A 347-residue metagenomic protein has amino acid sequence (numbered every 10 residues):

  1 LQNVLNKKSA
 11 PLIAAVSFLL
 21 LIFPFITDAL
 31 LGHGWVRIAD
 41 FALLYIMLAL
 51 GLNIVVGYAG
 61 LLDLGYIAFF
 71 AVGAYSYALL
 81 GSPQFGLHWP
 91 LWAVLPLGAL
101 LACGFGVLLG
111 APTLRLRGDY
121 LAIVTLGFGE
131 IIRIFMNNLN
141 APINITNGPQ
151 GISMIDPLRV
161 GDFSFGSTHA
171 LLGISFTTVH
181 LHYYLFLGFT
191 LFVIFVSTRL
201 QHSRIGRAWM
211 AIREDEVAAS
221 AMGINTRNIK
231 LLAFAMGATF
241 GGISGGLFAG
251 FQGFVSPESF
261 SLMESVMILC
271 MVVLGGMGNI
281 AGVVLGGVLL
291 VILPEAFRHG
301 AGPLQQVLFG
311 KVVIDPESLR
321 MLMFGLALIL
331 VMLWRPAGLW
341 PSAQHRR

Functional and structural regions predicted by a protein language model:
L1-R347: Transmembrane alpha-helices and adjacent helix-loop boundaries
